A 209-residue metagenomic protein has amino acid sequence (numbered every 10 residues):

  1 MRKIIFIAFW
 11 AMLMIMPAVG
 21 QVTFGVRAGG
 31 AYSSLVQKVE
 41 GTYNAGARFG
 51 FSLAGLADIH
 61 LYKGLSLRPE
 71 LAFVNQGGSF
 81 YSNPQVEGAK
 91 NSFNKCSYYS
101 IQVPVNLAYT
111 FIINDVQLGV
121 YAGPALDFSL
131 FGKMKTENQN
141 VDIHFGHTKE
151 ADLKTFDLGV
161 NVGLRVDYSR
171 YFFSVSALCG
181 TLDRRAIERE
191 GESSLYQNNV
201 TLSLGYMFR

Functional and structural regions predicted by a protein language model:
M1-R27, L204-F208: Bacterial Sec-dependent N-terminal signal peptides
G20-A54, M207-R209: Short glycine/proline- and aromatic-enriched beta-strand/turn motifs that initiate or cap beta-hairpins
Q21-T23, G64, V166-F172: Short glycine/proline-enriched coil/turn segments at helix->beta-strand junctions
V22, A28-G30, D58-M134, V200-R209: Gram-negative (and chloroplast) outer-membrane scaffold detector with strong preference for beta-barrel transmembrane
G29, S33, A54, D127 (+2 more regions): Short, electropositive, low-hydrophobicity segments enriched in small/polar residues
S34-A47, Q76-S100, D127-N161, T181-N199: Extracellular/periplasm-exposed beta-strand and loop segments of Gram-negative cell-envelope proteins, dominated by
F51-G55, I101-V105, L118, L158-L164 (+2 more regions): Hydrophobic, lipid-facing positions within transmembrane beta-strands of outer-membrane proteins
D167, F172-L182, I187: A hydrophobic membrane-anchoring alpha-helix module
